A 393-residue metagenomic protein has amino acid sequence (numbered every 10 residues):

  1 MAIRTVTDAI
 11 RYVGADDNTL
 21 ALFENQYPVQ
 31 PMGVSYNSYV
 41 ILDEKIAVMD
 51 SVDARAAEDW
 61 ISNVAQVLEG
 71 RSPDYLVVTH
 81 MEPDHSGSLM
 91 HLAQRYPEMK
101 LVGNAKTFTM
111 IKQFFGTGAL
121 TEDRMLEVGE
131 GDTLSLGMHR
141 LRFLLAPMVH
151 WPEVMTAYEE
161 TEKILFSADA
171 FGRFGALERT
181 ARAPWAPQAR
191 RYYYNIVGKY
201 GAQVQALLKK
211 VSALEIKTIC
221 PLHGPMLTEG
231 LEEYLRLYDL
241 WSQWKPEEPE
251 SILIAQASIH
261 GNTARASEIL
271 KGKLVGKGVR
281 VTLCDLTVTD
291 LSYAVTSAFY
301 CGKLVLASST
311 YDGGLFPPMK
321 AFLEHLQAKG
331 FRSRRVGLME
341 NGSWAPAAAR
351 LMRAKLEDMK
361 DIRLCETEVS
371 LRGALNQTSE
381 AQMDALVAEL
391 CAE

Functional and structural regions predicted by a protein language model:
I3-Q66, T156-E159, K163-S167, T263: Conserved beta-strand hairpin/beta-sheet module of binuclear metal-dependent hydrolase folds, prominently
R4-D8, G103-V154, Y200-L208: Metallo-beta-lactamase
E44, R55-V102: Active-site metal-binding motif and surrounding structural segment of the metallo-beta-lactamase
M49-S51, P73-M81, L101-N104, L165-D169 (+1 more regions): Active-site neighborhood of phospho(di)ester-bond hydrolases with catalytic His/Asp-centered motifs
S88, T289-A294: Short acidic active-site motifs
L177-I219, H223-M226, I269-T282, A294-E393: FMN-binding flavodoxin-like domain, especially the glycine-rich phosphate-binding loop
C220-E248: Short N-terminal or domain-adjacent regulatory/targeting segments
A255-K277: Short, charged N-terminal beta->alpha structural module
